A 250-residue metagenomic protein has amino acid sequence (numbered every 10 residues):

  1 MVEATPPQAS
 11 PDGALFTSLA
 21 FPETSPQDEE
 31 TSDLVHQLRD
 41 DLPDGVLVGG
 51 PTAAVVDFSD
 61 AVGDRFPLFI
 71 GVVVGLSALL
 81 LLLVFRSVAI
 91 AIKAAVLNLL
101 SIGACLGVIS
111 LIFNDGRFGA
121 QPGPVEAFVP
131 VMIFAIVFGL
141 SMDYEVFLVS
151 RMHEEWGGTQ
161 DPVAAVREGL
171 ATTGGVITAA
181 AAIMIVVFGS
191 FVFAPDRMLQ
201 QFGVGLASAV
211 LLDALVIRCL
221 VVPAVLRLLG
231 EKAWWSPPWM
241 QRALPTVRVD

Functional and structural regions predicted by a protein language model:
M1-A120, P124, V146: Structured non-transmembrane domains adjacent to transmembrane bundles in polytopic membrane proteins
L68, V72, K93, P130 (+5 more regions): Alpha-helical transmembrane segments of multi-pass inner-membrane proteins, especially transporters/permeases
L76, L80, S101, C105 (+4 more regions): Alpha-helical transmembrane segments of multipass membrane proteins
L80-L81, A171-E231: Hydrophobic, glycine/alanine-rich multi-pass transmembrane helices and their short helix-loop junctions in large
S87-V96, D115-I133, F193-S208: Membrane-water interface of transmembrane alpha-helices in multipass transporters/channels
A135-E155, I177: Short helical (or helix-break) motifs at transmembrane helix termini and adjacent helical loops in multi-pass membrane
W156-T178: Helix-loop junctions and hydrophobic alpha-helical segments within the transmembrane domains of large membrane
C219, A224-D250: Interfacial helix-loop-helix hairpins and adjacent transmembrane helices of multi-pass alpha-helical membrane proteins
